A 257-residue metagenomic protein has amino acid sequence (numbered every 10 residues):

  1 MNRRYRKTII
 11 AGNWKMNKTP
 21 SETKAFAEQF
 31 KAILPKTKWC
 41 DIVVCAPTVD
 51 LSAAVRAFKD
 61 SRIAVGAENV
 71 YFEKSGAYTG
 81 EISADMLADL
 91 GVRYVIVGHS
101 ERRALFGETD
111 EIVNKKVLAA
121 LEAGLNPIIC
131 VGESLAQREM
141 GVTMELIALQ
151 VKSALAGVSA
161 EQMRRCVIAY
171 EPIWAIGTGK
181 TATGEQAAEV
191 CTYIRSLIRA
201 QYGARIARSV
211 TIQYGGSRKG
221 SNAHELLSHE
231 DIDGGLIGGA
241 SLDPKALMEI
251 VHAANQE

Functional and structural regions predicted by a protein language model:
M1-E257: Active-site loop-to-helix "anion-binding N-cap" substructures in soluble metabolic enzymes
